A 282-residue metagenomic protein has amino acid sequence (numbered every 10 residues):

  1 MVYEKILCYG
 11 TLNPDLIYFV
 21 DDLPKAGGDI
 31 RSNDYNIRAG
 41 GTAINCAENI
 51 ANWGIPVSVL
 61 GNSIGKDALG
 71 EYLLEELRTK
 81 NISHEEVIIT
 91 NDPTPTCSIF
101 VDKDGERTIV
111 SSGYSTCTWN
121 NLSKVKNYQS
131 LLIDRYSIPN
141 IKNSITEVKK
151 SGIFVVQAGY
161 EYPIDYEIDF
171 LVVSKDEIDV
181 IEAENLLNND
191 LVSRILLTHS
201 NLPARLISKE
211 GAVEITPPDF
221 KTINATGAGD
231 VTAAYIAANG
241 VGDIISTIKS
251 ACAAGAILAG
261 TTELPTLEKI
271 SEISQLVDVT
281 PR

Functional and structural regions predicted by a protein language model:
M1-L60, T216, R282: Glycine-rich phosphate/adenosyl-contacting loop at the front of the ribokinase-like
V2-L12, L74-I89, F100-E214, S271 (+1 more regions): Ribokinase/PfkB-type carbohydrate-kinase core domain
I30, D34-G41, N45, A68 (+4 more regions): Residues at secondary-structure transition points
D34, G61-K66, H84-P93, I195-H199 (+1 more regions): Beta-strand->loop->alpha-helix junctions that form or flank phosphate-binding loops in nucleotide-handling enzymes
N52, R194, P218-R282: Conserved post-catalytic alpha-helical subdomain immediately downstream of the catalytic base and nucleotide-binding
W53, K80, D92-P95: Short, basic and Ser/Thr-rich N-terminal targeting/leader segments
P56-E85: A glycine-rich beta-to-alpha transition motif near the start of alpha/beta enzyme domains, typified by
